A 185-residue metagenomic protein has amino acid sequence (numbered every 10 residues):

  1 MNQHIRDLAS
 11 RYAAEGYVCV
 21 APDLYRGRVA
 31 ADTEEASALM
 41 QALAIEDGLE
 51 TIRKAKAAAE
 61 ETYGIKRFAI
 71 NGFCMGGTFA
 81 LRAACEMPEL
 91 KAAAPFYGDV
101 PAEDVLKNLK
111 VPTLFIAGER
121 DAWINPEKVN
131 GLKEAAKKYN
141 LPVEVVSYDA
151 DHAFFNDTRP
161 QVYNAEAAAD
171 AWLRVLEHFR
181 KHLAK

Functional and structural regions predicted by a protein language model:
M1-K185: N-terminal cap/leader regions of alpha/beta-hydrolase-fold enzymes, predominantly small-molecule hydrolases
